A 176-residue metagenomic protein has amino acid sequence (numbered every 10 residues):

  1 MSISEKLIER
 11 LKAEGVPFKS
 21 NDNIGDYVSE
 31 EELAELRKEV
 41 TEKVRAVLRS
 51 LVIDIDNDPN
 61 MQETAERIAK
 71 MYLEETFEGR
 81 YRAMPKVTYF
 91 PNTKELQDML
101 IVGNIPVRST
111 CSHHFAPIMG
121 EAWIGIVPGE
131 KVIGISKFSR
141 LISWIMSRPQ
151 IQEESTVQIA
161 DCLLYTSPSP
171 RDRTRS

Functional and structural regions predicted by a protein language model:
S2, E9-I118: Active-site loop/lid in soluble adenylation, ligation, and acyl-transfer enzymes
D54-D56, S112-V157: Histidine-centered catalytic/metal-coordination loop motif
Q97-L100, W123, R171: Structural motif
P106, E130-K131, D161, R171: Short acidic/polar capping segments at secondary-structure boundaries
T156-L164: A short, acidic, amphipathic alpha-helical segment used as a generic capping/interface helix at domain edges
Y165-S176: Single conserved hydrophobic/aromatic residue that forms the stacking wall/gate of nucleotide- or nucleobase-binding
